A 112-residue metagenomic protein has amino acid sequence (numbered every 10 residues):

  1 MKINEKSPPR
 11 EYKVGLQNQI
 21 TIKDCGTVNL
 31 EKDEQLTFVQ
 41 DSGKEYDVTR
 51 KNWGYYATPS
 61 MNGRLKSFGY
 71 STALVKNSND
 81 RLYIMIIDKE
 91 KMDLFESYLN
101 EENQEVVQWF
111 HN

Functional and structural regions predicted by a protein language model:
M1-D24: Intrinsically disordered, low-structural-confidence terminal and linker regions
T27-E101: Acidic, low-complexity, intrinsically disordered interaction modules
Q104-N112: Charge-dense polyanion-binding interfaces
